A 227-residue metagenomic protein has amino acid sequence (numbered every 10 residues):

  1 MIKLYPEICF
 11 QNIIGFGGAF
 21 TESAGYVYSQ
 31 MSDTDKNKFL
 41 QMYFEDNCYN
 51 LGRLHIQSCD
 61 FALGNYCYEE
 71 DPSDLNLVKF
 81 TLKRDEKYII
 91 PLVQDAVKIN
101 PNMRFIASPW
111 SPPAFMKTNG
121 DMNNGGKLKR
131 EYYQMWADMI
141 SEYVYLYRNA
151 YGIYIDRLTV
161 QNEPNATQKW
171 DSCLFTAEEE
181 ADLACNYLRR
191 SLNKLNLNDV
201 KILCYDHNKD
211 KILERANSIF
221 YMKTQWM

Functional and structural regions predicted by a protein language model:
M1-I155, F175-T176, N186: N-terminal catalytic cores of secreted or lumenal carbohydrate-active enzymes
P109-S111, T159-P164: Short, small-residue-rich loop/turn micro-motifs
Q134-R157, P164-M227: Active-site neighborhood of glycoside hydrolase catalytic domains
